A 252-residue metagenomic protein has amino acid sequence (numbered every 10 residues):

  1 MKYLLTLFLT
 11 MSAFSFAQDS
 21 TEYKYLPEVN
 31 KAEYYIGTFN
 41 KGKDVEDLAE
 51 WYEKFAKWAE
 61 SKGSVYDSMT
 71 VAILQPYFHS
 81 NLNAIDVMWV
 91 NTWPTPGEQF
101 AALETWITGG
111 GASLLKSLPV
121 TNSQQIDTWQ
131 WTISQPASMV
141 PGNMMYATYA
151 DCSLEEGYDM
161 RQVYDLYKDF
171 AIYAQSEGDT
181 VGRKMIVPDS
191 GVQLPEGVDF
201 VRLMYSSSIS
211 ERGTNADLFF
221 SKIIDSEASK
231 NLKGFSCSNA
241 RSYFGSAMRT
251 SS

Functional and structural regions predicted by a protein language model:
Y3-F14: Sec-dependent N-terminal signal peptides
A17-G109, S113, L118-S252: Short S/T/G/P-rich N-terminal loop/turn motif that feeds into the first structured element of a domain
